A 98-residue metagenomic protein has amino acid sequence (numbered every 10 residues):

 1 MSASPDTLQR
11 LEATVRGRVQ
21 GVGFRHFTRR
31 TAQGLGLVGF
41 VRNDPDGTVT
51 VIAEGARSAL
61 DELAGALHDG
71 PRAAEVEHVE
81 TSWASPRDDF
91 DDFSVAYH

Functional and structural regions predicted by a protein language model:
M1-H98: Intrinsically disordered, low-complexity, mixed-charge
